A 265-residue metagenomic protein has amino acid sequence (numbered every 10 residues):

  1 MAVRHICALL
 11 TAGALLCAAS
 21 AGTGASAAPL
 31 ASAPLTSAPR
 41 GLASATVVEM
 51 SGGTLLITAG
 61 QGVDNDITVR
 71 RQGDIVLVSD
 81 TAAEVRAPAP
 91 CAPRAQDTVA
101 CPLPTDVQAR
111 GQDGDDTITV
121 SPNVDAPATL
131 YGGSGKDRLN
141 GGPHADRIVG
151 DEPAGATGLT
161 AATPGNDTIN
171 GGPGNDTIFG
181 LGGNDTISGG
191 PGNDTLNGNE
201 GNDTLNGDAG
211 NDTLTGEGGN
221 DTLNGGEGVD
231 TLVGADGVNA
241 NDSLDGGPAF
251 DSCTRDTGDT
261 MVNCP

Functional and structural regions predicted by a protein language model:
M1-P29: Secretory targeting and sorting signals
G22-S44: N-terminal low-complexity, Pro/Thr-rich disordered segments that flank secretion/membrane-targeting signals
P39-V85: Short linear S-[DN]-x-LW-Φ motif typified by the pepsin-like aspartic protease active-site region
S51-G52, Q72-I75, P102-Q108, V120-L130 (+3 more regions): Short "repeat-start/strand-capping" segments in structured domains, especially the N-termini of parallel beta-helix
V78-C101, S121, A145-T168, V233-N241 (+1 more regions): Acidic/polar low-complexity surface segments
R110-G111, V120, L130-G132, G141 (+12 more regions): Glycine-centered beta-turn/loop sites at beta-strand termini
T257-P265: Short, low-complexity, Pro/Ser/Thr/Gly-rich segments in the mature regions of secreted, periplasmic
